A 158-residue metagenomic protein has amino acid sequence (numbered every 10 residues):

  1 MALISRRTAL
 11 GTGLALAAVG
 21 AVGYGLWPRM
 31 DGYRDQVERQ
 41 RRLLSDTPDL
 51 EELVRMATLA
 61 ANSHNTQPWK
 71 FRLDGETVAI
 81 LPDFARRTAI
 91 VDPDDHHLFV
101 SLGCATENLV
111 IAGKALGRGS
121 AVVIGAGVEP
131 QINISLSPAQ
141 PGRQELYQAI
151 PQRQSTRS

Functional and structural regions predicted by a protein language model:
A2-S158: Acidic, surface-exposed loops and disordered segments
